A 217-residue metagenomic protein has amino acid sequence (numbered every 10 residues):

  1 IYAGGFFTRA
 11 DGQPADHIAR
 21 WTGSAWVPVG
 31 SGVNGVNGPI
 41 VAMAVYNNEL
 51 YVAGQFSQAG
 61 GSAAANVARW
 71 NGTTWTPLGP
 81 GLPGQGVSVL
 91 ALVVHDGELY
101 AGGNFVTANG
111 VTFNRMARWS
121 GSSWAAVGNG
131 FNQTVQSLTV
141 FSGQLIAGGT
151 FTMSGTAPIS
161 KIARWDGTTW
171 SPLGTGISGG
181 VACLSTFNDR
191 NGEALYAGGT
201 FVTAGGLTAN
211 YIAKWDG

Functional and structural regions predicted by a protein language model:
I1-G217: Extracytoplasmic surface signature
